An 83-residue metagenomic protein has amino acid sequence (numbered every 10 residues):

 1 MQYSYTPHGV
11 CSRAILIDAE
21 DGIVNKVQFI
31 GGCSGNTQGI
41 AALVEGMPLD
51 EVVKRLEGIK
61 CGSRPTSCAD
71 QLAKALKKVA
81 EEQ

Functional and structural regions predicted by a protein language model:
M1-S4: Short, hydrophobic/aromatic-rich segments at coil-to-beta transitions
T6-A19, I23-Q83: Active-site- and interface-proximal helix/loop "cap" or "latch" segments in soluble metabolic and energy-transducing
